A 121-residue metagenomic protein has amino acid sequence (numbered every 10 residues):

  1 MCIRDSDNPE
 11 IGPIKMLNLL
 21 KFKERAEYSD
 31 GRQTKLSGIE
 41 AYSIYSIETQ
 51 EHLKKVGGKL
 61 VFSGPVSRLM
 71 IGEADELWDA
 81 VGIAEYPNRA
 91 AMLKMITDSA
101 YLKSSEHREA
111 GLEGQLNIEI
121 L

Functional and structural regions predicted by a protein language model:
M1-D5: Conserved small/polar residues in nucleotide/adenosyl-binding loops
N8-P13, D75-L77, G111: Extracellular/periplasmic catalytic domains that process cell-envelope and extracellular macromolecules
P13, L17-H52: The feature represents the first ordered module of a protein
K15-K23, V61, L69-T97: Short, well-ordered beta-strand segments in beta-rich or mixed alpha/beta enzyme and ligand-binding folds
E48-F62, A91: Vicinal oxygen chelate
P65: Loop-rich non-cytosolic ectodomains and luminal regions
A100-E106, L112: A common structural junction motif
